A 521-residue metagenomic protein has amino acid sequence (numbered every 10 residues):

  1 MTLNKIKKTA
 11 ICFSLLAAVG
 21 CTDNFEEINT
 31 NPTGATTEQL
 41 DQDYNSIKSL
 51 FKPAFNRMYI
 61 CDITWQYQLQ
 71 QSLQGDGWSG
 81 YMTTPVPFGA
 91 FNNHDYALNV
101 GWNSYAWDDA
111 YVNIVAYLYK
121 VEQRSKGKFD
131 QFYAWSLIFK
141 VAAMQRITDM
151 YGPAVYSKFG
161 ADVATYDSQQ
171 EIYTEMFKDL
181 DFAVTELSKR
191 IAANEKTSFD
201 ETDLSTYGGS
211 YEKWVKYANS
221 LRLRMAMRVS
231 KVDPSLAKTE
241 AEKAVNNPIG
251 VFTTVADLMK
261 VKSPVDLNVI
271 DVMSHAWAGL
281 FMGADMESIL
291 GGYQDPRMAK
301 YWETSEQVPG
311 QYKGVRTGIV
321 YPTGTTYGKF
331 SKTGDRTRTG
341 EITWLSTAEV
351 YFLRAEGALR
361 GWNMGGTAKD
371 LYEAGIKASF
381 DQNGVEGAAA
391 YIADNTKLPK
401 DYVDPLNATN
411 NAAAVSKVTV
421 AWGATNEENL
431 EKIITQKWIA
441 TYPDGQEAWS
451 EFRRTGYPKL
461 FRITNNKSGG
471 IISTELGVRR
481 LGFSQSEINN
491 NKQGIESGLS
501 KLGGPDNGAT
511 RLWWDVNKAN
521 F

Functional and structural regions predicted by a protein language model:
T2-A10: Bacterial N-terminal signal peptides that target proteins for export
A10-A18: Bacterial N-terminal signal peptides
C21-G80, D109, P458, G469-F521: Membrane-proximal, proline-rich intrinsically disordered regions
C21-N24, A54, V141, M176 (+1 more regions): Terminal processing/anchoring signals of secreted or surface-associated proteins and related intramolecular
D41-N45, M82-A388, G423-E428, Q436: Structured, solvent-exposed acidic/aromatic patches
I63-Q71, P153-A154, K238, G445-S450: Beta-strand acidic-aromatic groove motif in beta-rich domains, primarily in extracellular
F380-G387, Y391-F521: C-terminal functional modules
